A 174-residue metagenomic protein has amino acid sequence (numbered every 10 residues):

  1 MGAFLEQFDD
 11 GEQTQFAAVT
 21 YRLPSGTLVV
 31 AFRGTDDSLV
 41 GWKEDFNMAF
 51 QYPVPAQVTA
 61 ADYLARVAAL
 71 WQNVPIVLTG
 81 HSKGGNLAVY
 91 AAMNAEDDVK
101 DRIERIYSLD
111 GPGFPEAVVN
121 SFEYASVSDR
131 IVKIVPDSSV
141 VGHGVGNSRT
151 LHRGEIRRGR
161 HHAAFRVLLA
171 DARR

Functional and structural regions predicted by a protein language model:
M1-L28, F32-A49, P53-P75, E96-R174: Alpha/beta hydrolase fold serine-hydrolase catalytic domain that processes acyl esters and thioesters
T79-G84, A88: Gly/Ala-rich beta-loop-alpha elbow adjacent to hydrolase catalytic centers
A88-D97: Short glycine-enriched nucleophile-adjacent loop and the immediately C-terminal alpha-helix near the catalytic center
